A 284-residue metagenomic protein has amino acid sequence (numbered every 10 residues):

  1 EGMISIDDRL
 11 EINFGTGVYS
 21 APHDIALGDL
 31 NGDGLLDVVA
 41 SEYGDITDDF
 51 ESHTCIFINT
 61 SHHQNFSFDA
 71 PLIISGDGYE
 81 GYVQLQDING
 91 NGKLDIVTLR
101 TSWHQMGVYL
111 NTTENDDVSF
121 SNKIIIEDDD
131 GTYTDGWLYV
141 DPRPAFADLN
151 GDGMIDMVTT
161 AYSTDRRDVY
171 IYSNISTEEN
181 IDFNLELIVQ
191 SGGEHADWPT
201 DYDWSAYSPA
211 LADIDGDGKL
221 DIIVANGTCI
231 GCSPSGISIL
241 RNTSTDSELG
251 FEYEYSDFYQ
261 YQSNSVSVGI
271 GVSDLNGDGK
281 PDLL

Functional and structural regions predicted by a protein language model:
E1-S20, I58-G78, L110-L138, S173-W204 (+1 more regions): Blade-edge motifs of beta-propeller repeat domains
S20-P22, E51-H53, E80, G136 (+5 more regions): Glycine-centered small-residue motifs that form tight turns and secondary-structure capping sites at repeat-unit
P22, L35, Y79-G81, K93 (+6 more regions): Conserved positions at the start
H23-L30, L72, E80-I88, D141-L149 (+2 more regions): Beta-propeller blade termini
D29-N31, L35, T60, D87-N89 (+10 more regions): Calcium-coordinating acidic loop motifs
V38-E42, I96-R100, M157-A161, I222-N226 (+1 more regions): Hydrophobic beta-strand segments that make up the repeating blades of beta-propeller and related beta-repeat
Y43-D48, S102-H104, Y162-R166, G227-C232: Short glycine/acidic-enriched loop and turn motifs that connect beta-strands
S52-F57, Q105-Y109, D168-Y172, S235-L240: A short loop-to-beta-strand structural motif that recurs across blades of beta-propeller domains
